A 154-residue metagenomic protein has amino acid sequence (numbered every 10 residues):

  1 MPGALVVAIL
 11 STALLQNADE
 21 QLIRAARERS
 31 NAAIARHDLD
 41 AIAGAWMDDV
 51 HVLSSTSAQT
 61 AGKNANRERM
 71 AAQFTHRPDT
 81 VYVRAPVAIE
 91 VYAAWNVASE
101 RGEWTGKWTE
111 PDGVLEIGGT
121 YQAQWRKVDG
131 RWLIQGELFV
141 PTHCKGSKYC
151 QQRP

Functional and structural regions predicted by a protein language model:
P2-D48, N64, K148-P154: Short, low-complexity N-terminal intrinsically disordered segments enriched in polar/charged residues
E20-A25, L39-N96, R101-E103, K107 (+1 more regions): A solvent-exposed, acidic/Ser-Thr-rich amphipathic alpha-helical stretch
V87-Y92, F139-H143, Q152-P154: Glycine-rich beta-strand-turn "strand-cap" elements at beta-sheet edges
E110-G113, C144-C150: A short, polar/proline- and glycine-enriched secondary-structure boundary/capping micro-motif
G118-K148: Short beta-strand edge/turn micro-motifs at domain boundaries
